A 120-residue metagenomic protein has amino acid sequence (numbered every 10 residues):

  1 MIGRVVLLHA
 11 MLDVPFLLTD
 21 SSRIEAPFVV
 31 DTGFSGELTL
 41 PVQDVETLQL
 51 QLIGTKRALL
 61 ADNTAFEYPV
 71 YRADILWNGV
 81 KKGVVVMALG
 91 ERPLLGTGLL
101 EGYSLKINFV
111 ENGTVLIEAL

Functional and structural regions predicted by a protein language model:
M1-L120: Pepsin/retropepsin-fold aspartyl endopeptidases
